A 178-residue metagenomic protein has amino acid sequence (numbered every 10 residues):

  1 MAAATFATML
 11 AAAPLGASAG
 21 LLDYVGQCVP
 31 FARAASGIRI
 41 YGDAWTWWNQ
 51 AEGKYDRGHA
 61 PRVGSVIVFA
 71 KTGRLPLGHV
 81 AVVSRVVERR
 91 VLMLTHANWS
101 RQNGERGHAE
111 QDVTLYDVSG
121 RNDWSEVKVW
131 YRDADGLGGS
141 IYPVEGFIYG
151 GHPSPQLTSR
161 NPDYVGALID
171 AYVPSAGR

Functional and structural regions predicted by a protein language model:
M1-A4: Bacterial N-terminal signal peptides that target proteins for export
A12-P14: N-terminal signal peptide c-region/cleavage motif recognized by signal peptidases
A17: Arg/Lys-rich, intrinsically disordered low-complexity tails that mediate electrostatic binding and condensation
G20-V87: Secreted/periplasmic proteins that engage bacterial cell-wall peptidoglycan
E88-R178: Aromatic- and glycine-rich peptidoglycan recognition patches
